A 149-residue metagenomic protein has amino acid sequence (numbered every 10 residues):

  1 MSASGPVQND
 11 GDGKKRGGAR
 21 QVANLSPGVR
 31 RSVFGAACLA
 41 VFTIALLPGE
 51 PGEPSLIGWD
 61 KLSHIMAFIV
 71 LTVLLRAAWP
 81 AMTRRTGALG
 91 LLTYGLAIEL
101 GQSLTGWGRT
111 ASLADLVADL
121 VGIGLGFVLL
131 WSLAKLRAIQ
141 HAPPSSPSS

Functional and structural regions predicted by a protein language model:
S2-L113, L120, G124-S149: Bulky hydrophobic segments
